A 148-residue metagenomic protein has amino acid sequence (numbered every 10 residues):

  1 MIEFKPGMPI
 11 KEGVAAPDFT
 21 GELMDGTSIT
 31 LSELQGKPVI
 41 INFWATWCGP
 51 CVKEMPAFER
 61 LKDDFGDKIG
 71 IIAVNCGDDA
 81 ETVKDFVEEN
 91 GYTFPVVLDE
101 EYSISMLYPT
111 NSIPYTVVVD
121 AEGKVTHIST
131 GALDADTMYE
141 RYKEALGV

Functional and structural regions predicted by a protein language model:
M1-A15, V148: N-terminal targeting signals for export/organelle localization
D18-V39: A short beta-strand-turn-helix
Q35, F43-D63: Conserved redox-active cysteine motifs that mediate thiol-disulfide chemistry, especially di-cysteine Cys-X(1-2)-Cys
I40-I41, I71: Hydrophobic beta-strand anchors of alpha/beta hydrolase catalytic cores
K53, L61-E101, I113: Conserved segment of the thioredoxin-like fold in thiol-based oxidoreductases
D85-T93, L98-G147: Thiol/disulfide oxidoreductase modules built on the thioredoxin-like
